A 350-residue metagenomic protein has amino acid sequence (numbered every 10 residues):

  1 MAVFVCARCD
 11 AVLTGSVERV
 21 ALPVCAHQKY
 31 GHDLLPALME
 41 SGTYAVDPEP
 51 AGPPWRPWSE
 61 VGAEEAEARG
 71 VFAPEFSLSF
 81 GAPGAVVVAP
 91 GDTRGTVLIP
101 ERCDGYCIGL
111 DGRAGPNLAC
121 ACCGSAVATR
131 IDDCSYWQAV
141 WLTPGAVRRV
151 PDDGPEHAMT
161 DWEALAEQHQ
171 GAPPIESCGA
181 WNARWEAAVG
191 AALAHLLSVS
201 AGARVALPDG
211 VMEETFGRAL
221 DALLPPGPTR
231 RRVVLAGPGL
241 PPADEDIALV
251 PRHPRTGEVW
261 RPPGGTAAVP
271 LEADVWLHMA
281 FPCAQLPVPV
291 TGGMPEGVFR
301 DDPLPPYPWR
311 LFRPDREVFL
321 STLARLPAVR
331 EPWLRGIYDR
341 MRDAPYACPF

Functional and structural regions predicted by a protein language model:
M1-Y106, L110, E317-F350: An N-terminus-focused feature that recognizes amino-terminal "leader" regions
V3-V5, V12, V17-V20, V24 (+20 more regions): Extended aliphatic helical segments
P50-P53, E176, A180, L271 (+2 more regions): Alpha-helical structural elements
P54-P57, D161, A180, R184 (+4 more regions): Residues in intrinsically disordered, low-complexity segments of regulatory proteins
E60-A63, E167, E186, G190 (+4 more regions): Intrinsically disordered, low-complexity regulatory segments enriched in acidic/serine/proline/glutamine/glycine
P74, G81-A82, R102-G265, V269-L271: Domain-exit/linker segments immediately C-terminal to small folded modules
A243-F350: Extended, amphipathic alpha-helical scaffolds
